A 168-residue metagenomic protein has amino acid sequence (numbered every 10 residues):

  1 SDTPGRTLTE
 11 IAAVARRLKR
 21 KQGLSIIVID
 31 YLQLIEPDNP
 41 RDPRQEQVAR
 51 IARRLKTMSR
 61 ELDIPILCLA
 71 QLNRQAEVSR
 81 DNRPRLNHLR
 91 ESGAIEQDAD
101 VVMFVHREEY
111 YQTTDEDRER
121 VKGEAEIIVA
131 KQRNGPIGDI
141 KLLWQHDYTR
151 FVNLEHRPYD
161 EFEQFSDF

Functional and structural regions predicted by a protein language model:
S1-T3: A contiguous, basic/glycine-rich beta-loop/short-helix subdomain that forms a polymer-engagement track
G5-I27, R53-L62, Q75-F168: C-terminal regions of RecA-like/P-loop NTPase motor modules
L24-C68: Helical hairpin unit composed of two closely spaced alpha helices linked by a short loop
L32, L72, R107: Flexible loop residues that form catalytic and substrate-binding hotspots at small-molecule/glycan-binding clefts
I35, N73-A76: Feature marks short, surface-exposed loop/turn motifs that line or immediately flank catalytic pockets and channel
